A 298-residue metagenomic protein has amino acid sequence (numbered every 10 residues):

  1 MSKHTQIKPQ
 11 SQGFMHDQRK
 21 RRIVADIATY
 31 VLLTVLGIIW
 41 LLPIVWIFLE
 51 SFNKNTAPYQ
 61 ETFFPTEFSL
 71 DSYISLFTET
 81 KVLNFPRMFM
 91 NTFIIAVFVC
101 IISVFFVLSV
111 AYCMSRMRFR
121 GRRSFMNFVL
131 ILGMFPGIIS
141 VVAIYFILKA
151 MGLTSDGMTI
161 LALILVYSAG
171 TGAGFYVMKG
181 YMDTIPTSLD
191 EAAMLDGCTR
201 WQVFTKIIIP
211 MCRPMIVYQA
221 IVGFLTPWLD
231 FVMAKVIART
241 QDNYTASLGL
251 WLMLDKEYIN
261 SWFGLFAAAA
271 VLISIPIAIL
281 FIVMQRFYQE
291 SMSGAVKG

Functional and structural regions predicted by a protein language model:
H4-K8, D17-R21, A25-G298: A structural signal for multi-pass alpha-helical bundles of membrane permease subunits that mediate small-molecule
